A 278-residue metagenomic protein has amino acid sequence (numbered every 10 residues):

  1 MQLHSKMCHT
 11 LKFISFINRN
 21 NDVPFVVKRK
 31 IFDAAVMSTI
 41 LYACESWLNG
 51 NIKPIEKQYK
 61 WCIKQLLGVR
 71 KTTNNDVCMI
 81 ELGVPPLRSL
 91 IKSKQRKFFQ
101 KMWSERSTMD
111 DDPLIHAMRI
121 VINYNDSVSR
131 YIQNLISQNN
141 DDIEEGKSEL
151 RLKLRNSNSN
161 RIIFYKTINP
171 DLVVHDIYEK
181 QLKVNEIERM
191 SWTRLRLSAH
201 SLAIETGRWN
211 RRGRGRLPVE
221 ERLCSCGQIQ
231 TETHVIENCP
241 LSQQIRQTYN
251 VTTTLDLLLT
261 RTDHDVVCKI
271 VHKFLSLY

Functional and structural regions predicted by a protein language model:
M1-P113: Non-catalytic, peripheral interaction segments enriched in hydrophobic/basic residues
C8, M37, I63, F99 (+5 more regions): Amphipathic alpha-helical interaction motifs in eukaryotic regulatory proteins
C8-V23, Y165-Q181, T254-L257: Short amphipathic alpha-helical segments and their helix-coil junctions
T39-N51, L197-G207, Y278: Short helix-capping/linker segments at secondary-structure and domain boundaries
H116-I120, S127, Y131-L135, G146-E149 (+4 more regions): Charge-rich, solvent-exposed alpha-helical interaction surfaces
L135-I229: Helix/loop segments that flank and initiate small ligand/metal-binding modules
N210-T262: Short Cys/His-based metal-binding microdomains
T254-Y278: Long, charge-rich boundary regions
